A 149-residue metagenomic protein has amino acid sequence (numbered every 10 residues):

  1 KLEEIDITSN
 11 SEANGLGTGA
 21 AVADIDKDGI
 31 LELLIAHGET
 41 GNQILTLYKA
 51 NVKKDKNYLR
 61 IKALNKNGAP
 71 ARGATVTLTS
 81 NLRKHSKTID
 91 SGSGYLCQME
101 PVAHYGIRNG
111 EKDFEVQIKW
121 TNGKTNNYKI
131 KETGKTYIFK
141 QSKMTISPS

Functional and structural regions predicted by a protein language model:
L2-S149: Gly/Ser/Thr/Pro-enriched helix-cap/hinge segments flanking short amphipathic alpha-helices
